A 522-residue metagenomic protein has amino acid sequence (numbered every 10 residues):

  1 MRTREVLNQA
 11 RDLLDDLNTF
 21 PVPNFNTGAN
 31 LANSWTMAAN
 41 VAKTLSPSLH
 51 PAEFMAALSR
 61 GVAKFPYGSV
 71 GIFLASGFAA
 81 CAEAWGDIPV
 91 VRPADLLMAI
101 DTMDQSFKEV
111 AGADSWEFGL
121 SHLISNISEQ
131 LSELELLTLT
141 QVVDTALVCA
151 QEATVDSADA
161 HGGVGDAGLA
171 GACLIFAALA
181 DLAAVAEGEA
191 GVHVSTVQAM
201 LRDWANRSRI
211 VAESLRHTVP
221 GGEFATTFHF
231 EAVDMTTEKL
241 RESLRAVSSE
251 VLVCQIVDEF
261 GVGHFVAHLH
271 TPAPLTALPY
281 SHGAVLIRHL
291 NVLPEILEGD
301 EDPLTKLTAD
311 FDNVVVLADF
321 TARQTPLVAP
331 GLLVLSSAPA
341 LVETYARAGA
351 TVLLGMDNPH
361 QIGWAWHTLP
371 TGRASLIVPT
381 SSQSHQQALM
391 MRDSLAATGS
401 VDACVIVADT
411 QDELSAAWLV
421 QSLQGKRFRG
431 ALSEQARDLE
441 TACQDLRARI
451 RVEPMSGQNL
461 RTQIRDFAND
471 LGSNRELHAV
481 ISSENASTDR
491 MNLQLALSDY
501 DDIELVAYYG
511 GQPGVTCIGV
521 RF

Functional and structural regions predicted by a protein language model:
M1-F522: N-terminal loops that bind phosphate or other acidic moieties and the adjacent beta-alpha structural core
